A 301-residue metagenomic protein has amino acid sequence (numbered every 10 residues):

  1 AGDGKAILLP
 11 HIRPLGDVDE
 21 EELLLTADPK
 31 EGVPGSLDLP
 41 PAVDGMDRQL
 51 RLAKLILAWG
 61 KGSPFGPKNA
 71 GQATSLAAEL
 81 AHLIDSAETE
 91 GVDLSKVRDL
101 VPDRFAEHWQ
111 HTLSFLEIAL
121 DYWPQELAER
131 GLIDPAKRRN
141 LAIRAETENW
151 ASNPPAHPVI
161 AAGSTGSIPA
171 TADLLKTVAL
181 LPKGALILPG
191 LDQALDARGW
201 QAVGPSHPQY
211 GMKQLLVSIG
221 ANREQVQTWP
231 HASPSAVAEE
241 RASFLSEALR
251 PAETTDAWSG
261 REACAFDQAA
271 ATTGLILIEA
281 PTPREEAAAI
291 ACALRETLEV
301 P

Functional and structural regions predicted by a protein language model:
A1-P301: Nucleic acid-machinery interaction/catalytic patches
